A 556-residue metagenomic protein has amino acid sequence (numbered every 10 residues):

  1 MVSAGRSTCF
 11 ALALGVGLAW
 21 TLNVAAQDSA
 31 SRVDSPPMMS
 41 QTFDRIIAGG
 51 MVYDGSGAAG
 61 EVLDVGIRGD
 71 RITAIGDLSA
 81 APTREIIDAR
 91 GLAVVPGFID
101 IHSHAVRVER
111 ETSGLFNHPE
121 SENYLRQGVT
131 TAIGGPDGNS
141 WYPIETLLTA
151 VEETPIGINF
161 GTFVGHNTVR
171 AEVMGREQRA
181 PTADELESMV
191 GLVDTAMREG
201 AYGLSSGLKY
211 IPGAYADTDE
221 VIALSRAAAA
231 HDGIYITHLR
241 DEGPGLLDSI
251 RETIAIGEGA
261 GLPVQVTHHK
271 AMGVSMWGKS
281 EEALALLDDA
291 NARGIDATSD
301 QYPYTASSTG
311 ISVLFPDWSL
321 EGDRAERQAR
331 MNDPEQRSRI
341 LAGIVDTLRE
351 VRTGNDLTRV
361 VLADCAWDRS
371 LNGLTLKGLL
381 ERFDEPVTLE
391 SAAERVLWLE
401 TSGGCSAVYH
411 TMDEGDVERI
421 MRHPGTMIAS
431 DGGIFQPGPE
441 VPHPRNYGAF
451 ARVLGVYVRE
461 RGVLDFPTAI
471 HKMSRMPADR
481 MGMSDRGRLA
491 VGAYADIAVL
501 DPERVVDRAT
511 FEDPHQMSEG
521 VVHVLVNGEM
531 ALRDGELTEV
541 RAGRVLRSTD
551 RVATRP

Functional and structural regions predicted by a protein language model:
C9-N23: Bacterial N-terminal signal peptides
P36-P37, V52-D64, G404-V417, R461-I470 (+1 more regions): Acidic, glycine-enriched loop/beta-strand segments at the rims of small-molecule binding/catalytic pockets
M38-I46, V52-G97: Histidine-rich, glycine-flanked metal-binding segment
G50, V65, D70, G91 (+13 more regions): Divalent metal-coordination and catalytic microenvironments
A89-V94, F98-S206, S225-R226, N291 (+2 more regions): Divalent-metal coordination cores built from histidine and acidic residues
F163-V164, E172-A183, E187-I211, S225 (+3 more regions): Active-site neighborhoods of metal-dependent hydrolases
T195-T253: Divalent metal-binding pocket/active-site signature
E418-G425, S430-D431, A498-R544: C-terminal cap of metal-dependent C-N hydrolases
